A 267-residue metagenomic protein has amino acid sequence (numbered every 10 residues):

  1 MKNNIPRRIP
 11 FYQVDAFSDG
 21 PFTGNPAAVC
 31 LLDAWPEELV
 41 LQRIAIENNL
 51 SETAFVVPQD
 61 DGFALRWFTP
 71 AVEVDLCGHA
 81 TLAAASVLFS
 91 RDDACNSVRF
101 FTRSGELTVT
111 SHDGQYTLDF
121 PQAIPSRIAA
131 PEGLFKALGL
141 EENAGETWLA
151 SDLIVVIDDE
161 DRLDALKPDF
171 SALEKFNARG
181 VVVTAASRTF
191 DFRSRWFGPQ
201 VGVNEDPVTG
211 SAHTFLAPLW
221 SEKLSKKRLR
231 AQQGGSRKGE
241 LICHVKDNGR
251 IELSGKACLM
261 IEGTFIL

Functional and structural regions predicted by a protein language model:
K2-L76, L82-L267: Active-site proximal loop and beta-alpha junction motif in alpha/beta enzyme cores
